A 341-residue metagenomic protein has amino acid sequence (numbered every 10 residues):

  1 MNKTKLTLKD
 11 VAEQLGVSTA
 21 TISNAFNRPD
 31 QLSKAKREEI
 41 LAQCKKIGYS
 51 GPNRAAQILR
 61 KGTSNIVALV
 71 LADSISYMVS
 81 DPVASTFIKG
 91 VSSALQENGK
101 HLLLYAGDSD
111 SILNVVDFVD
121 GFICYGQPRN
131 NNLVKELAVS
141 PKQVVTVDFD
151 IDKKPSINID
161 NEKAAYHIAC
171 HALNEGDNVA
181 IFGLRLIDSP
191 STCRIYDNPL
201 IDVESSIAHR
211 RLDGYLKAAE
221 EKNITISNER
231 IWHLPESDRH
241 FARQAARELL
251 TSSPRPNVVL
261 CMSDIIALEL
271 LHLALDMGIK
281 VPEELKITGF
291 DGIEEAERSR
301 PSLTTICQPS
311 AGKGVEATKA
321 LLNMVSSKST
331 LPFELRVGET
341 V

Functional and structural regions predicted by a protein language model:
M1-L15, T19: Extreme N-terminal segment that seeds HTH/winged-HTH DNA-binding domains in transcriptional regulators
N2-L6, K45-V79, N98: N-terminal helix-turn-helix/winged-helix DNA-binding helices and compositionally similar short basic alpha-helical
V11-A12, I40, L285, L335: Append "Primarily bacterial transcriptional regulators
D73-S85, A106-D110, I157-H167, F182-A245 (+3 more regions): Hinge/beta->alpha junction and helix N-cap segments in small-molecule ligand-binding domains
S93-P128: Central regulatory/effector-binding core of bacterial HTH transcription factors
Y125-H167, N174, L184-I195, I265 (+1 more regions): Flexible loop/hinge segments that line or gate small-molecule binding clefts
R243-V341: Flexible loop/turn connectors
